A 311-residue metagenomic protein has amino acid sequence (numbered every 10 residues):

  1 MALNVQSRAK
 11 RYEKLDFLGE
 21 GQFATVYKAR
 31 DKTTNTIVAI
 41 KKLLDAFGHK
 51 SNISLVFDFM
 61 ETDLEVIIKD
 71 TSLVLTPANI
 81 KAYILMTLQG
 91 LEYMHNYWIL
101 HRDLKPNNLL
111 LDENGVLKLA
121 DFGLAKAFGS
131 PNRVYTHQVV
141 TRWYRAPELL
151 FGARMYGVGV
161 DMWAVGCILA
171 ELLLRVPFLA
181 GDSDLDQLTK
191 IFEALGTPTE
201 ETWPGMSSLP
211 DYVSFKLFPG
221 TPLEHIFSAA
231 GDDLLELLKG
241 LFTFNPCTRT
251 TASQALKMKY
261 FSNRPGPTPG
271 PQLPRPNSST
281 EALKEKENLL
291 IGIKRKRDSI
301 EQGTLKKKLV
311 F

Functional and structural regions predicted by a protein language model:
T25: Conserved N-lobe ATP-binding subsite of Hanks-type protein kinase domains, especially the beta3 VAIK lysine
H49-D58, E65-V66: A conserved loop-to-beta-strand element in the N-lobe of protein kinase catalytic cores that borders the ATP-binding
Y83-I84: Activation segment signature within eukaryotic-like protein kinase domains
H95-D112: Catalytic-loop of the protein kinase fold
T197-G240: C-terminal lobe substrate-recognition/regulatory segment of protein kinase catalytic domains
L235-Q254: A conserved short helix/loop substructure at the end of the activation segment of eukaryotic-like protein kinase domains
S262-F311: C-terminal intrinsically disordered, low-complexity extensions immediately downstream of enzyme catalytic cores
